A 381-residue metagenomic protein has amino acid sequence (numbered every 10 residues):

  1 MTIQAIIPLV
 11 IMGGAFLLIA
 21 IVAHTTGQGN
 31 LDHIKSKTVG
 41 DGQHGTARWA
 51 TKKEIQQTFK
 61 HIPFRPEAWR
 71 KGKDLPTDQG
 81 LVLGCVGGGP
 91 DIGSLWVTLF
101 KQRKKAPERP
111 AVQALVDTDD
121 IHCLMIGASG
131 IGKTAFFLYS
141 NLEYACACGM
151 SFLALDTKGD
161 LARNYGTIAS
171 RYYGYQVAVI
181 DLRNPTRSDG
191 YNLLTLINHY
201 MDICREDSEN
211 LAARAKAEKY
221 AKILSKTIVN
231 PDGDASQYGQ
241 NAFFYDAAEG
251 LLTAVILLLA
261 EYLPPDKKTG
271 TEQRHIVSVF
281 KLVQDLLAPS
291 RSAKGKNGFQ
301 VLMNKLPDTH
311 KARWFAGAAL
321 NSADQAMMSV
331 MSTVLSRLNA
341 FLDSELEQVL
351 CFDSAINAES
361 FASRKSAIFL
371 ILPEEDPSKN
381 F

Functional and structural regions predicted by a protein language model:
M1-I131, A135-E143, C148, T186 (+1 more regions): Basic- and hydrophobic-enriched, low-structure N-terminal and domain-boundary segments that flank ATP-binding catalytic
G88, F100-P110, A114-F381: P-loop NTPase motor domains
